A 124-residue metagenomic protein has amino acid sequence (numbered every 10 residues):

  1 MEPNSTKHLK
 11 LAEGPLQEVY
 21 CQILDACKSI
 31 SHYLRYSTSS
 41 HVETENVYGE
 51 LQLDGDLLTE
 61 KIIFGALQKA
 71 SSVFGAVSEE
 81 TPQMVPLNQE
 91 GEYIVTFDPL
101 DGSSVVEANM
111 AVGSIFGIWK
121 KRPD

Functional and structural regions predicted by a protein language model:
M1-L100, K121-P123: N-terminal subdomain of lithium-sensitive/metallo-dependent phosphomonoesterases centered on the IMPase/IPPase/PAP
T59, M110-A111: Catalytic-loop motifs flanking and including active-site residues across diverse enzymes
E92, A111-G113: Short glycine-rich loop/turn motifs
D98-M110: Gly/Thr-rich phosphate-binding beta-strand-loop-beta motif of the actin/hexokinase/Hsp70
G113-D124: Acidic beta-strand-loop-alpha-helix segment within the catalytic core of divalent metal-dependent phosphate-processing
